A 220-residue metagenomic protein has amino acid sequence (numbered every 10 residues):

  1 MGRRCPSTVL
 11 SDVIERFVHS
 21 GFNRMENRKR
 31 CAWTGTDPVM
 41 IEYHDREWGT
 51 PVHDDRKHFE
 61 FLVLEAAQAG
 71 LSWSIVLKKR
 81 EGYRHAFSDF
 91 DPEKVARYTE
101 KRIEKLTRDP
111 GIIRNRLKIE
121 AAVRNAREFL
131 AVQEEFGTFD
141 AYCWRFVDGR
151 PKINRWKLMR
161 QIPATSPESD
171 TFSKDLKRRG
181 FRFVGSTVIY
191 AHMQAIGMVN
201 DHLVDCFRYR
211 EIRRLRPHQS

Functional and structural regions predicted by a protein language model:
V13, H19-S220: HhH-family (HhH-GPD) DNA N-glycosylase catalytic core used in base-excision repair
